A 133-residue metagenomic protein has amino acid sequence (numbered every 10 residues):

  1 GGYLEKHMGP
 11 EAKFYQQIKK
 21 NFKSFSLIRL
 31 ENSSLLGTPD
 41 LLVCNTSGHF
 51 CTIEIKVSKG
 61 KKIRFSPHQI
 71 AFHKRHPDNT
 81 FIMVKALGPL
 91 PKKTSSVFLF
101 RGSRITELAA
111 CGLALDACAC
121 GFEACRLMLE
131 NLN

Functional and structural regions predicted by a protein language model:
G2-N32, T46: Acidic-basic catalytic patches of nuclease active cores, encompassing PD-(D/E)XK and other metal-cofactor nuclease
P10-Y15, F25-S26, P67-I70, L113 (+1 more regions): Membrane-topology and secretion signals of cell-surface/extracellular proteins
G37: Beta-rich catalytic cores
L41-V43, H49-K59: Conserved catalytic cores of phosphodiester-cleaving nucleases, focusing on short active-site segments
S58-H76: Mg2+/Mn2+-dependent nuclease catalytic core
I63, G102-E107: Sequence/structural signature of beta-propeller domains
K74-R104: Nucleic-acid nuclease catalytic cores
A110-N133: Charged phosphate-binding loop/patch that engages nucleotide di/tri-phosphates or the phosphate backbone of nucleic
